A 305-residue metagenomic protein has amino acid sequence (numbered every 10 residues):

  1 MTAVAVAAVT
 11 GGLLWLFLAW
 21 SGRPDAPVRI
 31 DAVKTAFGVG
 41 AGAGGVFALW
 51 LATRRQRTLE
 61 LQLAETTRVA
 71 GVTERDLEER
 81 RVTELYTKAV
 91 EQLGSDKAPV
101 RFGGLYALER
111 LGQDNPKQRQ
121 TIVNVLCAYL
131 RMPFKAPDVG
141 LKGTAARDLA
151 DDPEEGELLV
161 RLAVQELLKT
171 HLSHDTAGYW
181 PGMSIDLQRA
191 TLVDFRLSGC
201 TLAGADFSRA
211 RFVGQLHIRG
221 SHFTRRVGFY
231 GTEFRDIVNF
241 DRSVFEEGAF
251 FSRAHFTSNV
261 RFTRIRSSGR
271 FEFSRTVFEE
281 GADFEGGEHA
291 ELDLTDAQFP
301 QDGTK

Functional and structural regions predicted by a protein language model:
T2-P27: Hydrophobic transmembrane alpha-helices
L14-F17, V33, L168: Generic hydrophobic, helix-prone segments enriched in Leu/Val/Ile
R23-N115, R119-I122: Membrane-proximal alpha-helical anchors
T73-R75, E84-Q92, D96-E109, Q113-G140 (+1 more regions): N-terminal leader/targeting and pre-domain segments
